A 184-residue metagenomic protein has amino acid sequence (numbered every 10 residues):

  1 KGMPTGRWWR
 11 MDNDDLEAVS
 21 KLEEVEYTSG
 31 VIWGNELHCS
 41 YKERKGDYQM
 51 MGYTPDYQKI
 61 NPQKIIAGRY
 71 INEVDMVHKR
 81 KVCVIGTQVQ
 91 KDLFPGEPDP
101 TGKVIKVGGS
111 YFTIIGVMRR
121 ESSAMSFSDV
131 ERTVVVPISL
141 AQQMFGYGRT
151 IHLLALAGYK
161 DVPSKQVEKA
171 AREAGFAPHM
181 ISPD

Functional and structural regions predicted by a protein language model:
K1-Q49, D56, K91-D92, Q142-Q143 (+3 more regions): Hydrophobic, regular-secondary-structure patches
M51, P55-I71, D75, R80-M180: Mid-to-C-terminal secondary-structure elements that act as membrane-proximal/extracytoplasmic interface segments
P183-D184: Juxtamembrane "pre-transmembrane" interface segments
